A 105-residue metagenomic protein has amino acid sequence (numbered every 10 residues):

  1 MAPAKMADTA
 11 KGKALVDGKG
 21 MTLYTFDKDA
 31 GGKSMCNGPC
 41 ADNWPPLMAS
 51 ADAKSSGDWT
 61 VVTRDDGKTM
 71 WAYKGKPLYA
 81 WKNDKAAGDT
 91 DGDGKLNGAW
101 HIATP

Functional and structural regions predicted by a protein language model:
M1-P105: Compact beta-sheet-dominated domain cores in extracellular/mature segments
